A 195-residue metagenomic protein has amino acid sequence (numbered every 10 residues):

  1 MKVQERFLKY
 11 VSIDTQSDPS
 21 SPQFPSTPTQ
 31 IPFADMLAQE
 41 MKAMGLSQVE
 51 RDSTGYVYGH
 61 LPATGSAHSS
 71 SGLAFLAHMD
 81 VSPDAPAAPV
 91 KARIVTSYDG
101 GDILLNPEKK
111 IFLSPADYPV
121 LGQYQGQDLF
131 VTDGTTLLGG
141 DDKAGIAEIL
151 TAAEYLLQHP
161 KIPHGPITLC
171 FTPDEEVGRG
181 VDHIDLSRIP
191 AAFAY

Functional and structural regions predicted by a protein language model:
M1-L129: Acidic/His- and Gly-rich active-site-bordering loop/insert found across diverse amide/peptide-bond hydrolases
G122-Y195: Acidic/histidine-rich catalytic neighborhood of metal-dependent amide-processing enzymes
